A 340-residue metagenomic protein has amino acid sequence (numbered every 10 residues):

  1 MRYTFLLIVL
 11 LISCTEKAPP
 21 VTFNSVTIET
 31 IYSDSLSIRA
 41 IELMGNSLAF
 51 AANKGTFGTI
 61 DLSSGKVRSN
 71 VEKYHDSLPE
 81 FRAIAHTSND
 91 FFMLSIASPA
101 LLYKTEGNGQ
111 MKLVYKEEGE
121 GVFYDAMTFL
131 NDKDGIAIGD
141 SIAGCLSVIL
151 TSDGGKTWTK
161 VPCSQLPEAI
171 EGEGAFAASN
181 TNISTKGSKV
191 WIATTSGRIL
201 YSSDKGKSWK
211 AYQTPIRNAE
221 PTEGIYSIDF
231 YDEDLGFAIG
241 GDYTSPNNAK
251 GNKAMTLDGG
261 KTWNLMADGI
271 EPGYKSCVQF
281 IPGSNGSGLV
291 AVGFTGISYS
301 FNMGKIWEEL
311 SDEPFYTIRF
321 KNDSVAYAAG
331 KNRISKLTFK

Functional and structural regions predicted by a protein language model:
M1-V26: Bacterial Sec-dependent N-terminal signal peptides
T22-E29, K54-Y74, P99-E118, V148-P167 (+5 more regions): Asp-box/BNR beta-propeller loop motif
T30-G55: Beta-strand-rich domains and repeat architectures in extracellular enzymes and scaffolds, especially beta-propellers
S33, D76-P79, G119-Y124, P167-A177 (+2 more regions): Short glycine-/Asp-/Thr-/Trp-enriched loop segments that recur within the blades of beta-propeller repeat domains
S37-A40, P79-A85, G121-T128, T222-S227 (+2 more regions): Repeated scaffold domains used in trafficking and secretory/extracellular systems, primarily beta-propellers
S47-A49, D90-F92, K133-A137, K189-W191 (+3 more regions): Entry beta-strands of beta-propeller and related beta-repeat scaffolds
A52-N53, L94-I96, I138-D140, T194 (+3 more regions): Recurrent small/Gly-Pro-centered beta-turn motifs in extracellular repeat architectures
F320-K340: Blade-level signature of beta-propeller repeat domains, shared across WD40, Kelch, NHL, RCC1 and BNR/Asp-box propellers
